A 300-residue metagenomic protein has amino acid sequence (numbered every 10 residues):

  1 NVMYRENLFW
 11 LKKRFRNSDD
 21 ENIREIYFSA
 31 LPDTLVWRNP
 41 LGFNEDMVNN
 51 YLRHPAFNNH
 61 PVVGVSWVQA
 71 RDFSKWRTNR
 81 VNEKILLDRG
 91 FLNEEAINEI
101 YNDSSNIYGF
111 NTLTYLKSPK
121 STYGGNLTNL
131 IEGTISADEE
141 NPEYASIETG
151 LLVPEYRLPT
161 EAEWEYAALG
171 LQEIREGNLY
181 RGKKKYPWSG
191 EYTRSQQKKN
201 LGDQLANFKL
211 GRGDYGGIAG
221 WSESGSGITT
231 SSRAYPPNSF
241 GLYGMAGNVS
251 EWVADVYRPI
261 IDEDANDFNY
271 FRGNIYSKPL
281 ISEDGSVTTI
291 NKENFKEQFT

Functional and structural regions predicted by a protein language model:
N1: Acyl-group handoff/entry surfaces in thioester-processing enzymes
E6-N7: Cationic-aromatic interfacial patches
D19, E25-V36, L41-P61, V65-T300: Functional-site microenvironments in short loops/helix caps that host divalent-cation chemistry
